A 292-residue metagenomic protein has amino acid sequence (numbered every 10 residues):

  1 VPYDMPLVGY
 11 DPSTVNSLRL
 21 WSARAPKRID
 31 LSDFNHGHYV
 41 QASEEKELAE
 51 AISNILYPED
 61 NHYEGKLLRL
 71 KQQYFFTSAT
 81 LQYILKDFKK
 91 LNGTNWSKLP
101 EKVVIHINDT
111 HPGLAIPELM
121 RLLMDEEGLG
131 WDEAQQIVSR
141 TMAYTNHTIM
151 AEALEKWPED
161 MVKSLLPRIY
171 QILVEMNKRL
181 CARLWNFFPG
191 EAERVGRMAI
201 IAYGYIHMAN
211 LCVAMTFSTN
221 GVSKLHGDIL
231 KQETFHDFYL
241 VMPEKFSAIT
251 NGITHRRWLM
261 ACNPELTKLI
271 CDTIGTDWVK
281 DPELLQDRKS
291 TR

Functional and structural regions predicted by a protein language model:
V1-L18, S22, G221-S223, G227: Extended, Lys/Arg-enriched charged tracts that mediate electrostatic binding to polyanionic substrates
D11-V104, G252-Q286: Function-dense linear segments that define catalytic or interfacial modules in macromolecule-processing proteins
S78-L85, E118-E127: Alpha-helical support elements that line or immediately flank enzyme active sites and cofactor-binding pockets
D87-P100, L123-Q136, T148, R183 (+2 more regions): Secondary-structure transition/capping motifs at alpha-helix termini and the adjoining loop/turn into the next element
I105-E118, T141-T148: Core structural elements
W157-N220, K224: Polar, glycine-rich mid-to-C-terminal structural blocks that act as macromolecule-binding/assembly scaffolds
C212, N220-D277: Segments forming glycine/polar-rich beta-alpha architectures that bind adenosine-containing cofactors
T291: Conserved small/polar residues in nucleotide/adenosyl-binding loops
